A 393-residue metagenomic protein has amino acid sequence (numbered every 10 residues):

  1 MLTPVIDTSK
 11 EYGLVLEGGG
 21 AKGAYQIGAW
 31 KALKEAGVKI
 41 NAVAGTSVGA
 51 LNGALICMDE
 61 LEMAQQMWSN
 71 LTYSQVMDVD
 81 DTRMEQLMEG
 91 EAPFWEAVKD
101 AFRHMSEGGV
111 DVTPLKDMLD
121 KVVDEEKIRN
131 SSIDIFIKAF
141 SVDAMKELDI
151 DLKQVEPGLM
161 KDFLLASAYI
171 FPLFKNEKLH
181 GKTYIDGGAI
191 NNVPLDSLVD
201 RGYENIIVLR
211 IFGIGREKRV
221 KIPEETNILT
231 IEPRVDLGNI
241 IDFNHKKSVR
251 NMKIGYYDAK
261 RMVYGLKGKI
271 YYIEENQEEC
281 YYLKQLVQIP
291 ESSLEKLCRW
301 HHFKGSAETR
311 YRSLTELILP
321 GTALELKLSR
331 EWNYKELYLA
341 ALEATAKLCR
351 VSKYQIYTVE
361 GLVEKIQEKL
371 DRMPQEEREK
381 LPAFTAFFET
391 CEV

Functional and structural regions predicted by a protein language model:
M1-T46, A54-V393: Patatin-like phospholipase
